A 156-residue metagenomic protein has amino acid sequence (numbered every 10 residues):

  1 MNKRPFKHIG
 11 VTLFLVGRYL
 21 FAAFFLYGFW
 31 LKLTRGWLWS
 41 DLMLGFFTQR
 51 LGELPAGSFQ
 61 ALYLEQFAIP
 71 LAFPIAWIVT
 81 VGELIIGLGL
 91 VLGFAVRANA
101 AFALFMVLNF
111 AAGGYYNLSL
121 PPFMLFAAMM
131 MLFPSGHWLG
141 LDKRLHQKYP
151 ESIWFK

Functional and structural regions predicted by a protein language model:
M1-K156: Extended, low-polarity transmembrane helix blocks
